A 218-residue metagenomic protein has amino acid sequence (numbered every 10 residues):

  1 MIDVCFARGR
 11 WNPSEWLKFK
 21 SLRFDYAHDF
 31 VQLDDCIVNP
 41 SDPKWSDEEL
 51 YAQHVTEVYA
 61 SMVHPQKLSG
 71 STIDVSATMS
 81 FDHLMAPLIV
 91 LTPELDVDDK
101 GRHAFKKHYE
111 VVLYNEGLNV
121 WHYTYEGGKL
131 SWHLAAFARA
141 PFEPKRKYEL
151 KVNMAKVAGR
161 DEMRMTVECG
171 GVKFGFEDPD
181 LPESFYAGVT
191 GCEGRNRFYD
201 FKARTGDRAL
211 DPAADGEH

Functional and structural regions predicted by a protein language model:
M1-I73, A158, G206-H218: Low-complexity, Ser/Thr/Pro/Gly-rich disordered linker/stalk regions
P40-S46, E110-L113, P179: Short, exposed beta-strand/loop patches in secreted or surface proteins that constitute
H54-Y125: Secretory/extracellular carbohydrate-interaction modules and structurally similar beta-sandwich "look-alikes"
A60-K67, A135-F142, G188: Beta-strand-rich interaction surfaces with strong enrichment in secreted/lumenal proteins
V75-A77, K145-G159, M165-V167: Short tryptophan-centered beta-strand motifs in secreted/extracellular beta-sheet-rich domains of glycan-recognition
E126-E149: Short, aromatic/His-centered strand-loop micro-motif at the edge of beta-sheets
L130-H133, V172-E177: Surface-exposed loop/edge segments in extracytoplasmic proteins
F174-D200: Flexible glycan-contacting loops in extracellular carbohydrate-active proteins
